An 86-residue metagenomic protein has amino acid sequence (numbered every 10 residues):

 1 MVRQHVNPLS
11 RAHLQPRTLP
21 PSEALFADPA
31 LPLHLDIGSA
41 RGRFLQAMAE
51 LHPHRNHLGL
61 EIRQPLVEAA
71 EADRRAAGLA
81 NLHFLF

Functional and structural regions predicted by a protein language model:
M1-L35, R43-H52: S-adenosyl-L-methionine
L33-F86: SAM cofactor-binding core of SAM-dependent methyltransferases, primarily the Rossmann-like beta-alpha-beta module
